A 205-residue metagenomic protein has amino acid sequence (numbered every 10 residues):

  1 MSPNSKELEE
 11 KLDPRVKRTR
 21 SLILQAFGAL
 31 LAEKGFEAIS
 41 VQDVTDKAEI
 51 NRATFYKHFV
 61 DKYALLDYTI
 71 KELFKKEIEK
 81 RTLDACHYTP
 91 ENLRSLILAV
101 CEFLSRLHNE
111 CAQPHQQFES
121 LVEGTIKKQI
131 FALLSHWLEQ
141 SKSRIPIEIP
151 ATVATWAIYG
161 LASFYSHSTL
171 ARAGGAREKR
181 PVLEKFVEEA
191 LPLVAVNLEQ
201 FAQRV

Functional and structural regions predicted by a protein language model:
M1-K34, D43, K47: Basic, helix-initiating cap at the start of DNA-binding domains
M1-K6, H167-V205: C-terminal peripheral helix-coil segments that are non-catalytic and often amphipathic
L22-K34, K76, K80, D84 (+1 more regions): Solvent-exposed, amphipathic alpha-helical segments
I23, F59, L66, I70: DNA major-groove recognition helix of helix-turn-helix
L30-A64: Helix-turn-helix
S40-V41, T69-I78: Short, basic, alpha-helical segments at the C-terminal edge of helix-turn-helix-like DNA-binding modules
R81-E110: Hydrophobic alpha-helical connector segments
S95, Q117-W156, P181, K185: Amphipathic alpha-helical packing segments from all-alpha helical-bundle domains
